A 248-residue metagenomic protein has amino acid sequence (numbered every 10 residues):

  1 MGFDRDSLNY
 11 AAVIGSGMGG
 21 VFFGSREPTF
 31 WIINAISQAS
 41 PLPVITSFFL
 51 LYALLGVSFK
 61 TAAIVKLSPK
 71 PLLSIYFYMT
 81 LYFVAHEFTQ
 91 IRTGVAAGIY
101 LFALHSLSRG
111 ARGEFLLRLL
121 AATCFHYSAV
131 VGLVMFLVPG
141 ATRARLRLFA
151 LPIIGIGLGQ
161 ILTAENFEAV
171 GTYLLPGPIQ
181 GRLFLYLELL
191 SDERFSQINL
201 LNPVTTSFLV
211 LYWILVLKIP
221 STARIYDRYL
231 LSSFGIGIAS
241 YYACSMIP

Functional and structural regions predicted by a protein language model:
G2-N9, Q90: Transmembrane alpha-helix boundary signature
L8-P43: Short hydrophobic/aromatic helix or loop-helix immediately within or flanking a transmembrane segment in polytopic
Y10-A11, P28-W31, T142-P248: Alpha-helical transmembrane segments and terminal signal-anchor/GPI-anchor hydrophobic tails, characterized by long
P41-L55: Loop-to-helix entry region of an early transmembrane alpha helix in multi-pass inner-membrane enzymes
T61-L81: Transmembrane-helix signature of polytopic, membrane-embedded enzymes that assemble or transfer cell-envelope glycans
F83, E114-V138: Membrane-interface alpha helices of multi-pass inner-membrane proteins
F88-G94: Short acidic/glycine- and proline-prone juxtamembrane loop motifs at membrane-interface regions of multi-pass membrane
Y100-E114: Membrane-interface transmembrane helices that cradle and orient dolichyl/undecaprenyl
